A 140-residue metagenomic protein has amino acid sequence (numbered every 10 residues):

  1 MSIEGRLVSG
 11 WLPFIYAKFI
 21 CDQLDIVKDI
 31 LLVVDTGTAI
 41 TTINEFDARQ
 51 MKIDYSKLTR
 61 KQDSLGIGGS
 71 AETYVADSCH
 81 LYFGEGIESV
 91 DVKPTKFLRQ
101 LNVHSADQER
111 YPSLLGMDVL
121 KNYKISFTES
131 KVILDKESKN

Functional and structural regions predicted by a protein language model:
M1-N140: Pepsin/retropepsin-fold aspartyl endopeptidases
